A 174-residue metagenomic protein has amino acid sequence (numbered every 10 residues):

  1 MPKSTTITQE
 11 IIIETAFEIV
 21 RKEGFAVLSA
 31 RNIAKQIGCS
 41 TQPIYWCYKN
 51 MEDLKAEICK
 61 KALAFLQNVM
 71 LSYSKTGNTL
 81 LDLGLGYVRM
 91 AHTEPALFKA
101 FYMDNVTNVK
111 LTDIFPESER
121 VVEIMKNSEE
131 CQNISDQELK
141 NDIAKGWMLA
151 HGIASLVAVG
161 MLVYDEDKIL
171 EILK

Functional and structural regions predicted by a protein language model:
M1-E23, N32, D53-A56: Basic, helix-initiating cap at the start of DNA-binding domains
I12-V20, L28, A62, L66 (+2 more regions): Short hydrophobic clusters on alpha-helical segments that form packing/core surfaces in small helical domains
K22-F25, G38, Y45-K55: HTH DNA-binding helix-turn interface
L28-K35, I44: Append "Primarily bacterial transcriptional regulators
A56, K60-L83, E123-N127: Amphipathic alpha-helical linker/stalk segments
R89, T93-K126, S155, V159: Short secondary-structure transition hinges
A100, G146-D165: Amphipathic C-terminal alpha-helical segment
T107-I134, K140-A144, E171-K174: Amphipathic alpha-helical packing segments from all-alpha helical-bundle domains
